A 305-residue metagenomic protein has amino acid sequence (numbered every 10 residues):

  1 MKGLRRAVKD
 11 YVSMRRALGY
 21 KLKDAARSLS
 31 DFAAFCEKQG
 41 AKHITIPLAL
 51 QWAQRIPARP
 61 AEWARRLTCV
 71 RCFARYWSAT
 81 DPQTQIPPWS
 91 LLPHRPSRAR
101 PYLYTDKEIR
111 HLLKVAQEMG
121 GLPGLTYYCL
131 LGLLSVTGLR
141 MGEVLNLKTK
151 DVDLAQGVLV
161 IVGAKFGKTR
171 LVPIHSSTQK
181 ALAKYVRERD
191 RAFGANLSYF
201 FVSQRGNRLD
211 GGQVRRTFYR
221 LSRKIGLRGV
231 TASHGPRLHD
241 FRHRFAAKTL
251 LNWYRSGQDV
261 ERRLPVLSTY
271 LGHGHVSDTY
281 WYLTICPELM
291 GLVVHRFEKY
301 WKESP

Functional and structural regions predicted by a protein language model:
M1-P305: Conserved catalytic core of the tyrosine transesterase superfamily
